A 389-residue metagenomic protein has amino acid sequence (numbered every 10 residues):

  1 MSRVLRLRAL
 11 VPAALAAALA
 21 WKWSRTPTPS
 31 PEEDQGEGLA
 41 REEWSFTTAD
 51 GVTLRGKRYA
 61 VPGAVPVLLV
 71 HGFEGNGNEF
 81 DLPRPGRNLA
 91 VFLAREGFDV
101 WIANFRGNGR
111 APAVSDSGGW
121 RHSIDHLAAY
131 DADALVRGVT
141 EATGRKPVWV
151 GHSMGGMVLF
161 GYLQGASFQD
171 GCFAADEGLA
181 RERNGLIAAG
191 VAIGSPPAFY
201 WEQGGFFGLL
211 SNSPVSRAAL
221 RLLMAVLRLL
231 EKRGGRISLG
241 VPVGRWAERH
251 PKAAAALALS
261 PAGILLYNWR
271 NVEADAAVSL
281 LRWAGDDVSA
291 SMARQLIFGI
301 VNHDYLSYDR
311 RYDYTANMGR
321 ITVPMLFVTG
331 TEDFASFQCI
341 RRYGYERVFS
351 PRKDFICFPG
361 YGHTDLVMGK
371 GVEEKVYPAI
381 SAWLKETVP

Functional and structural regions predicted by a protein language model:
M1-T28, R95, E177, P389: Short amphipathic, positively biased membrane-proximal segments that drive organelle/inner-membrane targeting
P29-A60: N-terminal cap/lid segment of alpha/beta-hydrolase-fold proteins
R55, A60-V114: Short, surface-exposed "cap/lid" segments of acyl-processing enzymes
G119-T140: Alpha/beta-hydrolase active-site loop
E141-R145, M154-Y305: Alpha/beta-hydrolase-fold enzymes
I321, F327-T329: Short beta-strand/loop motif that positions the catalytic acidic residue of the alpha/beta-hydrolase fold
F334-I340: Conserved alpha/beta-hydrolase "acid-adjacent" motif
R352-P389: Catalytic active-site module of serine/aspartate enzymes centered on a nucleophile-bearing elbow/loop
